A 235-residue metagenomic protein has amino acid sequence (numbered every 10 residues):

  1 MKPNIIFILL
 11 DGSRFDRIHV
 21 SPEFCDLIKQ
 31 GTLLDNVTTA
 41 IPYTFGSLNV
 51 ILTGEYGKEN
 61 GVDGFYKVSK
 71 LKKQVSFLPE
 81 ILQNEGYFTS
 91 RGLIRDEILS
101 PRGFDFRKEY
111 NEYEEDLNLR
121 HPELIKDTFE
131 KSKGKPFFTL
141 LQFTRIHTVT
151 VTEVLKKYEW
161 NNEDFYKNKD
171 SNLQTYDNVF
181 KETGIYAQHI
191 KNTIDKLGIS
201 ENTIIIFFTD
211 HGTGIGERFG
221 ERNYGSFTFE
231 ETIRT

Functional and structural regions predicted by a protein language model:
M1-T235: Catalytic domains that recognize anionic headgroups
